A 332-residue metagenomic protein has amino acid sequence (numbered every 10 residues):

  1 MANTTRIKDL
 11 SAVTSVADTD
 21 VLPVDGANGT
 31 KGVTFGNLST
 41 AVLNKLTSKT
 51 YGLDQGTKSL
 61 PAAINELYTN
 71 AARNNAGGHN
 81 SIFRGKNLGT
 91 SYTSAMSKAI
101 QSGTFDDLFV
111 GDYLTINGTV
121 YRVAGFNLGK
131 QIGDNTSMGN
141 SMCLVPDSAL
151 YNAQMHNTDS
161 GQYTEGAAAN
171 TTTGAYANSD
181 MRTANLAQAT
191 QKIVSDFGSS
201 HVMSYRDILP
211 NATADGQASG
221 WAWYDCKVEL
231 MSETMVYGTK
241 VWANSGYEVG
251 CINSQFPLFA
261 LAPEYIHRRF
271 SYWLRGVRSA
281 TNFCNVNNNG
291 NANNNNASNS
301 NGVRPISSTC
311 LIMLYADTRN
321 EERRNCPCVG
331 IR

Functional and structural regions predicted by a protein language model:
A2-N74: Fibrous stalk/shaft segments of extracellular and virion attachment machinery
A72-R319, P327-R332: Collagenous Gly-X-Y triple-helix signature in extracellular proteins
